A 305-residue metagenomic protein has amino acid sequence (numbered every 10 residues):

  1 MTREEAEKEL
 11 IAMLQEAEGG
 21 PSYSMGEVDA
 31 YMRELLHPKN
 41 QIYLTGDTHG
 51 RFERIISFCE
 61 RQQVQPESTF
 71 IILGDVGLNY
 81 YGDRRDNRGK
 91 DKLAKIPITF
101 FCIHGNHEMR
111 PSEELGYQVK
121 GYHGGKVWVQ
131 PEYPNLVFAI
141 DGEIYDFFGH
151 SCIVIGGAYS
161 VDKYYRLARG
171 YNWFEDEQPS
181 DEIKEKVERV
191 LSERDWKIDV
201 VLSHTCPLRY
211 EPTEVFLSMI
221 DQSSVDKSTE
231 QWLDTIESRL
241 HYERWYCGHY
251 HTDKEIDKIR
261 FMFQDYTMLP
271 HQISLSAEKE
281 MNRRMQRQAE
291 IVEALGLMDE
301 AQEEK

Functional and structural regions predicted by a protein language model:
R3, E16, S24-V28, L35 (+5 more regions): Core catalytic region of metal-dependent phosphoesterases/phosphodiesterases, especially metallo-beta-lactamase-like
R3-L10, V28, R287-Q288: Short amphipathic alpha-helical segments that mediate assembly, nucleic-acid/protein binding, or membrane association
E7-E9, M13-S22: Short linear interaction segments
R33-Y43, I144-V154, V200, I256-R260: Beta-strand-turn-beta hairpins that frame and shape the catalytic cleft of phosphate-ester-processing enzymes
L44-G46, F70-D75, F100-H107, A139-I140 (+4 more regions): Active-site neighborhood of phospho(di)ester-bond hydrolases with catalytic His/Asp-centered motifs
H49-G50, G77-N79, H107-M109, G157-V161 (+3 more regions): Short, solvent-exposed loop/turn segments at secondary-structure junctions
T99-I103, Q118-H123, V129, L208-R284: Conserved beta-sheet core of the metallophosphoesterase superfamily
W128, P134, F148-K227: Active-site-proximal loop/helix segment associated with metal-binding centers of metalloenzymes
